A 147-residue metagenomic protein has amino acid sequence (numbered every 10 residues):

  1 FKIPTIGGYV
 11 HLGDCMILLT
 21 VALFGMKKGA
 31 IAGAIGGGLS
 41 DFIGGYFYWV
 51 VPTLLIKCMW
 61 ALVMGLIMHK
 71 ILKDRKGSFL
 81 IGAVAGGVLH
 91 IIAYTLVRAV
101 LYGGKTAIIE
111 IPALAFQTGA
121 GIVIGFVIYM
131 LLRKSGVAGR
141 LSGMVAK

Functional and structural regions predicted by a protein language model:
F1-K147: Loop-helix junctions at membrane interfaces
